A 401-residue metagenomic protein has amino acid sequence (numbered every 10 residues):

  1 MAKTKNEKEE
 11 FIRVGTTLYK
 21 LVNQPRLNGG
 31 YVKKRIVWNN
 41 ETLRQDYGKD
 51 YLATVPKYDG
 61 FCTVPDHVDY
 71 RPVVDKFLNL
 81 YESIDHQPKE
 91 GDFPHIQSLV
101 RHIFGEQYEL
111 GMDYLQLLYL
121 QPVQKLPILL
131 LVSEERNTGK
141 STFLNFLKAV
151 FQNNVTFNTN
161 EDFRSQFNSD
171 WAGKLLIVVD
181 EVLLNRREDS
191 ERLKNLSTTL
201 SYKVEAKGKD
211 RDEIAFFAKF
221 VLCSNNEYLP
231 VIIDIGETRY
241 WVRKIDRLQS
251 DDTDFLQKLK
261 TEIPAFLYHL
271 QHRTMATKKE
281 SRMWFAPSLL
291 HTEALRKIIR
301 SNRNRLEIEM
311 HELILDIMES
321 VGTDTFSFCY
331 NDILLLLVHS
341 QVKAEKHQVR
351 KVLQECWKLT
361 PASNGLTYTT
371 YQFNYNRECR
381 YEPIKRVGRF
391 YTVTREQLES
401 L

Functional and structural regions predicted by a protein language model:
M1-E106, E312-D324, L335-L401: N-terminal nucleic-acid engagement/recognition segments and initiation subdomains in replication, restriction
H67-L176, W241, L270: P-loop NTPase catalytic core of nucleic-acid-dependent motor ATPases
F167-A172, A206-C223: AAA+/SF3 P-loop NTPase mechanochemical coupling elements
L176-S197, P230-G236: Conserved AAA+/SF3 P-loop NTPase catalytic/coupling segment centered on the Walker-B
L183-L184, N225-L229, D246-D251: Conserved nucleotide-binding/hydrolysis micro-motifs of P-loop NTPases
S190-D212: Conserved catalytic/switch belt of AAA+ P-loop NTPases
I232-S250: A short helix-turn-beta junction within AAA+ P-loop NTPase domains corresponding to the substrate/partner-engaging
H272-T323: Conserved alpha/beta core segments of nucleic-acid transaction machinery
